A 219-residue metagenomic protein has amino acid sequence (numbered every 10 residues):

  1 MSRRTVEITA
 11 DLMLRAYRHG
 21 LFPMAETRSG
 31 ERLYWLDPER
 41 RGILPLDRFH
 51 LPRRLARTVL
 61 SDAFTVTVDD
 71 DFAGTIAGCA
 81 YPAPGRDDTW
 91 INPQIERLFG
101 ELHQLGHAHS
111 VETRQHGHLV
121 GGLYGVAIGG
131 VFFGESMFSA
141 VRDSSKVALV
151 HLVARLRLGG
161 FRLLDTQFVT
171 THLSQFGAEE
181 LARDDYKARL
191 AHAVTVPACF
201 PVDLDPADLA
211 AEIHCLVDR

Functional and structural regions predicted by a protein language model:
M1-R219: N-acyltransferase acceptor-side catalytic subdomain
